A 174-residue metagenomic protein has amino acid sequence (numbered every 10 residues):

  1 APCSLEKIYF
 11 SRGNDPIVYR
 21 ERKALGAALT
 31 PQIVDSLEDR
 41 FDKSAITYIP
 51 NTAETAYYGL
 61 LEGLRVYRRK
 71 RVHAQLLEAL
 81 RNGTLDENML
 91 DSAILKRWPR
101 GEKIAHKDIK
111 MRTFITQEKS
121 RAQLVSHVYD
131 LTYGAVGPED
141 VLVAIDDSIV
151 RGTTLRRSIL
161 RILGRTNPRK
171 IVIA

Functional and structural regions predicted by a protein language model:
A1-A174: PRPP-associated nucleotide enzymes
